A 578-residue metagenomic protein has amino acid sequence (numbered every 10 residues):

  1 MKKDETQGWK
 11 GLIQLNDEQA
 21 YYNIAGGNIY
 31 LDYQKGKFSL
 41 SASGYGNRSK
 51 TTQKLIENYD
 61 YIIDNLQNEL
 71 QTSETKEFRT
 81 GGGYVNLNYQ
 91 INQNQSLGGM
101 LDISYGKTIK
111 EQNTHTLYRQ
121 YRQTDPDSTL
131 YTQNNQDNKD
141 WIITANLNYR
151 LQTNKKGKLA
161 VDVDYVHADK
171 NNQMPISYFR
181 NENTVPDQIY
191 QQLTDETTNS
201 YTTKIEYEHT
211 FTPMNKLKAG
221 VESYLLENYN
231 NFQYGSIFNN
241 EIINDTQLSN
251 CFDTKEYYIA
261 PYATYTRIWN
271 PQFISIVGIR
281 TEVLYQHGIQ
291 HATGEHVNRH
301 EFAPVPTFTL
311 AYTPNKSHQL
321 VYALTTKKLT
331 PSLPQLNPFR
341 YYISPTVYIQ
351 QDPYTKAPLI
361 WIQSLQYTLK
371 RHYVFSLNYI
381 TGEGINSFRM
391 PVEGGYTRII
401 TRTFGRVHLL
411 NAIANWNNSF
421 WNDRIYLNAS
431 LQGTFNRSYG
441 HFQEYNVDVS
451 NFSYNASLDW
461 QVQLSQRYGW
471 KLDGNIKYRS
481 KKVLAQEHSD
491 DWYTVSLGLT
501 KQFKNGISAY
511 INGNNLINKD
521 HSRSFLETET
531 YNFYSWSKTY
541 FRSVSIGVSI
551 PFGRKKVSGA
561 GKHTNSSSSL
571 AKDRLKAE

Functional and structural regions predicted by a protein language model:
M1-R119, T132-D169, I205-L226, T264-Q272 (+11 more regions): Membrane-proximal, glycine/serine-rich, low-complexity loop/turn segments characteristic of large bacterial
E5-Q7, K170-Q173, N228-N231, L284-G288 (+2 more regions): Short acidic/His/Gly/Ser-rich catalytic and metal-binding motifs that mark active-site loops of diverse hydrolases
W9-K10, K54-N58, E69, T80-V85 (+9 more regions): Surface-exposed extracellular loop regions of Gram-negative outer-membrane beta-barrel proteins
Q14-N16, N68-S73, S128-N135, P186-L193 (+8 more regions): Extracellular loop and loop/strand-boundary signature of outer-membrane beta-barrel proteins
E111-Y131, K158-D195, E222-Q247: Surface-exposed, low-complexity loop segments enriched in small/polar and acidic residues
Y190-I276, R437-S465: Outer-membrane beta-barrel transmembrane domain signature of Gram-negative proteins, especially the mid-to-C-terminal
S200-T202, L248-N250, Q350, K356 (+3 more regions): Outer membrane beta-barrel strand-and-loop segments of large Gram-negative receptors, especially TonB-dependent
G433-S438, A456-Q502, N514-I517, F525-L526: C-terminal beta-barrel architecture of Gram-negative outer-membrane proteins
